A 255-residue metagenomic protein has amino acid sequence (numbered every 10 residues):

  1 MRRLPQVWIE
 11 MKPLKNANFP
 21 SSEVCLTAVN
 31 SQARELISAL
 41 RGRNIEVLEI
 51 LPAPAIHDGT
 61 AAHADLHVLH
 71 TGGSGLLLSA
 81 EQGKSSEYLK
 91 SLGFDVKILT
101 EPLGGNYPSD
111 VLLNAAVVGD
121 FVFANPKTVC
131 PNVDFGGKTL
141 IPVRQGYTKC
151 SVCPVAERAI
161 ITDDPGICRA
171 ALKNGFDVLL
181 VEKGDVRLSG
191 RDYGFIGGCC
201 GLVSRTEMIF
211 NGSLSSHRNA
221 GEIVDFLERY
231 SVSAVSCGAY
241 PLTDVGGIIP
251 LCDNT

Functional and structural regions predicted by a protein language model:
R2-R3: Basic polycationic patches enriched in arginine
Q6-T255: Histidine/cysteine-enriched polar flanking segments
